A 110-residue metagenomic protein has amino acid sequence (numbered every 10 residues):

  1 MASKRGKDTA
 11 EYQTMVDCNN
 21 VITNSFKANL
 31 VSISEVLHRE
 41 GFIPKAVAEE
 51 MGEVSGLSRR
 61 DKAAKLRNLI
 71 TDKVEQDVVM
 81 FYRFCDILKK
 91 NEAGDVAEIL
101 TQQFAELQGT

Functional and structural regions predicted by a protein language model:
M1-V36, L57-T110: Death-fold interaction domains
